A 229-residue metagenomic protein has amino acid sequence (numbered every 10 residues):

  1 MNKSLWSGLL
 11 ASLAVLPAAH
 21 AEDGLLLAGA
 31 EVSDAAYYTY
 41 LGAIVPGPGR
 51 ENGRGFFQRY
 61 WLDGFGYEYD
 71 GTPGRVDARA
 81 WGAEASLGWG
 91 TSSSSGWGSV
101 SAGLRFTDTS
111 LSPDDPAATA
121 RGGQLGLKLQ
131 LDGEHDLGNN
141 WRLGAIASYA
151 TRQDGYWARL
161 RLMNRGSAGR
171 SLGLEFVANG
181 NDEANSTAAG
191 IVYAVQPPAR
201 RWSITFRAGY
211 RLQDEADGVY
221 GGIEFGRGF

Functional and structural regions predicted by a protein language model:
M1-L25, F229: Cleavable N-terminal export/targeting peptides
H20-D23, G47-Q58, S92-G98, D136-R142 (+2 more regions): Short loop/turn motifs that connect adjacent beta-strands in outer-membrane beta-barrel proteins
H20-T72, Y220, G226-G228: Short glycine/proline- and aromatic-enriched beta-strand/turn motifs that initiate or cap beta-hairpins
V32-S33, F56-G155, L174-G180, A208-Y210 (+1 more regions): Outer-membrane pore/translocation modules
L41-P46, A85-G88, I191-Y193: Short, well-ordered amphipathic alpha-helices
K128, I191-V195, A216-F229: Outer-membrane beta-barrel "beta-signal"
G155-A188, P198: Intrinsically disordered, low-complexity segments enriched in Gly and acidic/Ser/Thr residues that form flexible
R200-R201, F206-D214, G221-G228: Long terminal segments
